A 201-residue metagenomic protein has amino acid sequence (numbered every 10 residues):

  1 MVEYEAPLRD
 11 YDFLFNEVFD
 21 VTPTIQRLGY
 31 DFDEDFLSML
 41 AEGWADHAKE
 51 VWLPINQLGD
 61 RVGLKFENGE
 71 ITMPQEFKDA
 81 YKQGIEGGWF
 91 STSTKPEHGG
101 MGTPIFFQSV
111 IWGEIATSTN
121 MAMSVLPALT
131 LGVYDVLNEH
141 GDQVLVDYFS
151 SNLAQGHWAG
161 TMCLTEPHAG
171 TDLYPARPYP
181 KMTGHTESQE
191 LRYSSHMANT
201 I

Functional and structural regions predicted by a protein language model:
M1-S124, V144, Y148: Amphipathic, small/basic residue-rich leader segments at the start of a protein or domain
E67-P74, V133-D135, H157-W158: Short, mixed-charge aromatic SLiMs
G88-S91, A122-L126, A159-T161, H185-E187: Beta-sheet entry/capping signal
S93-E97, V125-L129, L164, E190-R192: Glycine-rich, histidine-containing beta strand-loop boundary motifs that form or position
M101, V144-I201: Glycine-rich, Trp-frequent "lid" loop and neighboring beta-strands that shape and gate the flavin cofactor pocket
F107-S109, H140-D142, R177-Y179: Short secondary-structure boundary/capping segments
S109-G113, L131-V136, M162: Contiguous, well-ordered alpha-helical segments that form the cores/surfaces of helical PPI scaffolds
S124-Q143: N-terminal glycine-rich flavin-associated loop
